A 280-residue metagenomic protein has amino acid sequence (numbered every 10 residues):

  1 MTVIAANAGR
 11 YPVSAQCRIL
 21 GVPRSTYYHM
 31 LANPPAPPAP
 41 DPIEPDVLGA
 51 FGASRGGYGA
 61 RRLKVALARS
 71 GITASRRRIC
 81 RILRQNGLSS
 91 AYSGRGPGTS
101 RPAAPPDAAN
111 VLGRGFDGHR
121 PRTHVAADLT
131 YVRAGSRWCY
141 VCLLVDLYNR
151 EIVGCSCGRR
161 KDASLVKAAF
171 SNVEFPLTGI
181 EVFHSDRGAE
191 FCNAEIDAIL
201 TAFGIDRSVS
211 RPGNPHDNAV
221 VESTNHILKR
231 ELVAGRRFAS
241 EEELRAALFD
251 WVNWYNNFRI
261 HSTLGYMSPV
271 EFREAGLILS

Functional and structural regions predicted by a protein language model:
M1-S280: Charged DNA-binding/catalytic regions of mobile-element recombinases
